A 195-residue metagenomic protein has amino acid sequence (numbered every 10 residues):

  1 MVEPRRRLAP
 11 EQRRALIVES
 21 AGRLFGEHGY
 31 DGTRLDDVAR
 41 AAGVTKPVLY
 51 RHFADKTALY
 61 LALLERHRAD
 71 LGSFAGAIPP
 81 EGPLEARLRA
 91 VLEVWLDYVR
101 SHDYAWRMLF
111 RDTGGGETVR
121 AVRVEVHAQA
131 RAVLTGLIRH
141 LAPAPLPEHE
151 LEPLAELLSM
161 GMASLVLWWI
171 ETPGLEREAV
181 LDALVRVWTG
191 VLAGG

Functional and structural regions predicted by a protein language model:
M1-Q12, P145-L146, G195: N-terminal intrinsically disordered/low-complexity leader segments
L16, S20, L24-A58, A62: Helix-turn-helix
S20-E27, D70-I78, R87, G161-W169: Solvent-exposed, amphipathic alpha-helical segments
Y60-H67, V126: Alpha-helical DNA-contacting segments of helix-turn-helix folds
A62, G76-Y104, A142-E148, L154-L158 (+1 more regions): Hydrophobic alpha-helical connector segments
A69-G72, E117-A142, E152-E156, M160 (+2 more regions): Amphipathic alpha-helical packing segments from all-alpha helical-bundle domains
A90, R100-T135, A144, E148-H149 (+1 more regions): Short secondary-structure transition hinges
Y98, G136, A155-L175, W188-G195: Amphipathic C-terminal alpha-helical segment
